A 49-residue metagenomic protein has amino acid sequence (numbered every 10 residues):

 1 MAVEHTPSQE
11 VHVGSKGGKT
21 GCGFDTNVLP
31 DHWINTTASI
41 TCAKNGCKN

Functional and structural regions predicted by a protein language model:
M1, A38-T41: Terminal and domain-boundary regions
M1-G17: Short, intrinsically disordered terminal segments enriched in charged and Pro/Gly residues
H12-P30: A short, structured beta-strand/loop element
T20-G23, I40-K48: Cys/His/Pro-rich metal-binding microdomains
V28, K48-N49: Glycine-rich nucleotide phosphate-binding loop and flanking beta-alpha elements of Rossmann-like dinucleotide-binding
P30-S39: Short linker/helix segments within small regulatory modules
